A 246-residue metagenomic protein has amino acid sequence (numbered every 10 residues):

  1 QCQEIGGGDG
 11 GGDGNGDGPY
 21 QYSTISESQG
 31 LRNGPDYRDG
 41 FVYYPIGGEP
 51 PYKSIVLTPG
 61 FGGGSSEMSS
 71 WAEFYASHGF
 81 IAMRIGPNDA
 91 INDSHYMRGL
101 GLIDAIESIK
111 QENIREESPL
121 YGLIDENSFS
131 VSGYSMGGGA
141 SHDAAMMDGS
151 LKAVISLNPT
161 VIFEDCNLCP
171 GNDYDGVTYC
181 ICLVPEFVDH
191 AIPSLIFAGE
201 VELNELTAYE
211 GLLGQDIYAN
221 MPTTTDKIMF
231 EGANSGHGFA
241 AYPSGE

Functional and structural regions predicted by a protein language model:
G7-P50: N-terminal cap/lid segment of alpha/beta-hydrolase-fold proteins
G47-P50, Y96-G139: Gly/Ser-rich "nucleophile elbow"/oxyanion-hole loop immediately N-terminal to the catalytic nucleophile in hydrolases
P50-G60: Short beta-strand element of the alpha/beta-hydrolase
F61, I81, G86-A90, T160 (+1 more regions): Short beta-to-alpha linker loops that shape the active-site pocket of alpha/beta-hydrolase fold enzymes
S66-I85: Short amphipathic alpha-helix adjacent to the substrate-entry channel of hydrolases
A140-A144: Hydrolases whose catalytic domains are alpha/beta-hydrolase-1, hotdog thioesterase, or metallo-beta-lactamase-like
K152-H237: The feature captures the conserved acid-bearing segment of alpha/beta-hydrolase catalytic domains
S235-G245: Catalytic histidine-centered segment of alpha/beta-hydrolase-like enzymes
